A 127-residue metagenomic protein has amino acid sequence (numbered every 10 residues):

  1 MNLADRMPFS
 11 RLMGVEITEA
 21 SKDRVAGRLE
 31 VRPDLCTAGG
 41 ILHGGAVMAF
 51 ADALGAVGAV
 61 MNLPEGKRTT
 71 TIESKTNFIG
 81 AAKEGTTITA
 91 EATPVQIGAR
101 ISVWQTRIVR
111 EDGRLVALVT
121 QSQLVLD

Functional and structural regions predicted by a protein language model:
M1-D127: Terminal targeting signals and extreme-terminal segments of soluble enzymes
